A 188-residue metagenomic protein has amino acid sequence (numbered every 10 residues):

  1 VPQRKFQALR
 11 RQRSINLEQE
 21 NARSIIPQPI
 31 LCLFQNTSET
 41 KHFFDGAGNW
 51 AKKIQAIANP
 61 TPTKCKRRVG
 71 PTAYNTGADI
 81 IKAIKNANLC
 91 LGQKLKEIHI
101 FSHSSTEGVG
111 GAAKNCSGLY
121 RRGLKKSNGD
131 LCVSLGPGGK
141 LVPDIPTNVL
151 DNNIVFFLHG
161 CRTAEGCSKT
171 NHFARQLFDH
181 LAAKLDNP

Functional and structural regions predicted by a protein language model:
V1-Q7, C116, N153: A general, composition-driven signal for non-globular sequence regions
P2-K85, L89: A domain-level signal for caspase-like cysteine endopeptidase catalytic cores and their zymogen-processing architecture
K5, K41, K52-K53, K64-K66 (+7 more regions): Context-gated lysine
I25, C90-G92, V149-D151: Extracellular/periplasmic catalytic domains that process cell-envelope and extracellular macromolecules
N75, Q93, H172: Short, well-structured alpha-helical interface segments that form or flank functional binding sites
K96-P188: Catalytic cores of nucleophile-dependent amide-cleaving enzymes
